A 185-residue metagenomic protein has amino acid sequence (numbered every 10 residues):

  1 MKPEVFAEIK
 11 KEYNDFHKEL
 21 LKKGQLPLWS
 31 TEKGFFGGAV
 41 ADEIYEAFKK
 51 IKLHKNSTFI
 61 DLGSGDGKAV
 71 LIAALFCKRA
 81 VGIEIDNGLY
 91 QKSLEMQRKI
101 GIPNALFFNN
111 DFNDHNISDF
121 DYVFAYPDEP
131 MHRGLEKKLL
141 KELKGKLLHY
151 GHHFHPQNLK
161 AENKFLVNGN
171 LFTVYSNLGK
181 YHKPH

Functional and structural regions predicted by a protein language model:
M1-H54: S-adenosyl-L-methionine
N56-G63: Conserved class I S-adenosyl-L-methionine
K68-C77: Conserved SAM-binding loop of SAM-dependent methyltransferases across substrates and taxa, primarily the Class I
R79-I83: Short beta-strand element of Class I
D86: Conserved SAM/SAH-binding beta-strand->alpha-helix loop
S93-L94: Conserved SAM-binding loop
G101-D111: Conserved SAM-binding strand-loop segment of SAM-dependent methyltransferases
M131-P184: C-terminal substrate-binding/active-site "lid" region of AdoMet-derived donor-dependent transferases
